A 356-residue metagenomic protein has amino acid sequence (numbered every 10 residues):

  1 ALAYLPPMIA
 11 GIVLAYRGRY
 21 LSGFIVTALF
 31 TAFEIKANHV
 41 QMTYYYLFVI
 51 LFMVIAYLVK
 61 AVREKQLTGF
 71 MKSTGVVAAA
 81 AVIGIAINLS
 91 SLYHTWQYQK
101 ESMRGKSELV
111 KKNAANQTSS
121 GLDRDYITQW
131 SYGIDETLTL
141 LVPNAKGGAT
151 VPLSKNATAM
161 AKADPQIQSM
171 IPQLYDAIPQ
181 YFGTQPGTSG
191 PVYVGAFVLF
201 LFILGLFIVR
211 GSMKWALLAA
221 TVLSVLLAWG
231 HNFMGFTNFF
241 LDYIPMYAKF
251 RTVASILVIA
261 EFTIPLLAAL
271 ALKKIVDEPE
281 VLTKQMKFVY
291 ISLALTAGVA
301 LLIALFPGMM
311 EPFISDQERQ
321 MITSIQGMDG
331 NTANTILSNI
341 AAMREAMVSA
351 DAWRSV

Functional and structural regions predicted by a protein language model:
A1-L5, A15-A32, V40-A81, I85 (+1 more regions): Contiguous transmembrane helix-bundle modules in multi-pass membrane proteins
L2-I9, Q66, S102-S107: Catalytic or ion-translocation cores adjacent to nucleophile or general acid/base/metal-coordination motifs in diverse
I9, D135-L138, A269: Predominant activation on well-ordered alpha-helical scaffold segments within soluble catalytic domains
K36: Sequence context surrounding c-type heme c attachment/ligation sites in exported
S90-G205, G308-V356: Periplasmic/ER-lumenal interhelical loops and adjacent helix-loop junctions in multi-pass membrane proteins
